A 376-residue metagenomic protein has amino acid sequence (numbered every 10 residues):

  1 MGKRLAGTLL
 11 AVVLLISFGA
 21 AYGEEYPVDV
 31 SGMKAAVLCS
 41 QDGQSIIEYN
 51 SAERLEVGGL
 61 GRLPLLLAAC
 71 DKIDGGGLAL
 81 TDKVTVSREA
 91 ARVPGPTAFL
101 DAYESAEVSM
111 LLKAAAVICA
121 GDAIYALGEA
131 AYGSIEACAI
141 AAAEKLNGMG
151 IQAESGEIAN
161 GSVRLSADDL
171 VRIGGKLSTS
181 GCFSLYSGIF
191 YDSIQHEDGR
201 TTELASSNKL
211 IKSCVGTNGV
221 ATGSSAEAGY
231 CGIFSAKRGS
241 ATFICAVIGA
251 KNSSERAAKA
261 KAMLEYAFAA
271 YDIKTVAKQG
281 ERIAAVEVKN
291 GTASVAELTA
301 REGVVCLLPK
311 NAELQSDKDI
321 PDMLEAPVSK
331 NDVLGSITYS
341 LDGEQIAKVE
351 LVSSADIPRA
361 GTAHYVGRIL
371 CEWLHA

Functional and structural regions predicted by a protein language model:
M1-L9: Bacterial N-terminal signal peptides that target proteins for export
R4-L5, L63, R238: Hydrophobic alpha-helical segments, especially transmembrane helices and their immediate juxtamembrane helical caps
L9-S17: Bacterial N-terminal signal peptides
L10, A141-A142, S206, M263: Generic structural signal for hydrophobic residues
L15-I16, D74, M263, Y271: Hydrophobic alpha-helical membrane context
A21-D168, R172, L177-G181: Active-site-adjacent loops and short helices of periplasmic peptidoglycan-processing enzymes
G148-Q152, S162-A376: Domain-terminus/edge residues, biased toward the C-terminal soluble/receptor-binding domains of extracytoplasmic
